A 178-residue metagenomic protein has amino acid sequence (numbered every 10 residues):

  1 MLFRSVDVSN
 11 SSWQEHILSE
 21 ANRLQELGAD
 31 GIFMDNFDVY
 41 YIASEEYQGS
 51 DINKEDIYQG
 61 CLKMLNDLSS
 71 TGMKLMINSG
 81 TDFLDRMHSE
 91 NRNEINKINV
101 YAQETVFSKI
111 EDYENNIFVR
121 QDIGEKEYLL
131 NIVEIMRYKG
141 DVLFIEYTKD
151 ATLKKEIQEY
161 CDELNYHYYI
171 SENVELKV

Functional and structural regions predicted by a protein language model:
H16-E46, N99-Y101: Short acidic catalytic loops
L27, F37-L68: Active-site cleft segment of glycoside hydrolase catalytic domains centered on the general acid/base Glu
D30-F33, K74-M76, K97-V100, D141-L143: Structural preference for beta-strand elements that scaffold enzyme active sites
Y58-H88, G140-K149: Aromatic-lined carbohydrate-recognition surfaces of secreted/lumenal glycan-active proteins
M76-I110, A151-Y169: Substrate-binding cleft/loops of secretory-pathway carbohydrate-active enzymes
L84-S89, N96-I98, T105, K109-E146: Glycoside hydrolase catalytic-domain groove-lining segments
N131, M136-V178: Substrate-binding cleft of secreted/luminal carbohydrate-active enzymes
